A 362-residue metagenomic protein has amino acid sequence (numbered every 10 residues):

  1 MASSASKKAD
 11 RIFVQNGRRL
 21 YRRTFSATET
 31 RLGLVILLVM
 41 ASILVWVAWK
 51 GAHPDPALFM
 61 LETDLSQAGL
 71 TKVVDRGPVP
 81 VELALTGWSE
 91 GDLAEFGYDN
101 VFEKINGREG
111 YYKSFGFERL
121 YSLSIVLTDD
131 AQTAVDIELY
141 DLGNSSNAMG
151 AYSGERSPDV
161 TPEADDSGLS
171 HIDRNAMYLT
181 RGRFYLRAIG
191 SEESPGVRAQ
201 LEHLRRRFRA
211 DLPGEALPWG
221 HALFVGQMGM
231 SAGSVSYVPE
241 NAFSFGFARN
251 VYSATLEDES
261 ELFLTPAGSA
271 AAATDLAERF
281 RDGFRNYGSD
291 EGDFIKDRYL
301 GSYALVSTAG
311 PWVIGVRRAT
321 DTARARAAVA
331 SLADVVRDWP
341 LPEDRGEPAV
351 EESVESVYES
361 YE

Functional and structural regions predicted by a protein language model:
M1-K8: N-terminal targeting leaders characterized by basic, low-complexity, disordered sequences that direct proteins
D10-Q132, P158, P162-E163, G182-Y185 (+3 more regions): N-terminal "mature-domain start" segment
W46-K50, L127, I172-G190, S302 (+2 more regions): Non-catalytic architectural context of zinc metalloproteases
G116-A151, R249-L276: A short acidic-to-branched-hydrophobic micro-motif
D136-E138, R183-S191, E261-L262, P311-A319: Short, well-ordered beta-strand elements
L142-P158, E202-P213, P266-D282, A333-V336: Long, charged/polar, surface-exposed segments that mediate recognition or autoinhibition
G150-M177, L186-A188, E192-P195, R281-Y303: A cross-kingdom feature marking solvent-exposed beta-strand/loop segments within repeated, beta-rich binding/scaffold
T265-E347: C-terminal soluble interaction/assembly domains
